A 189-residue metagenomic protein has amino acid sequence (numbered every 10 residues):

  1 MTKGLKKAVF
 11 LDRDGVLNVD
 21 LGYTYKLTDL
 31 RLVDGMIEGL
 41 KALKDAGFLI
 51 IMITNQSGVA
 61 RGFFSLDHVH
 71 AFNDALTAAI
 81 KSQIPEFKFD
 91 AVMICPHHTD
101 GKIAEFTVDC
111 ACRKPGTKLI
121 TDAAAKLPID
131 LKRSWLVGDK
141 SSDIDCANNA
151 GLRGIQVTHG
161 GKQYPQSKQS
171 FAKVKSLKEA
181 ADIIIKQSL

Functional and structural regions predicted by a protein language model:
T2-I51: Active-site neighborhood of HAD-like aspartate-dependent phosphohydrolases
L17-D34, V59-H68, Q83-I84, H97 (+1 more regions): Metal-dependent phosphoesterase signature
M36, L40-A79, P85-H98, A147: Substrate-recognition element of Asp-dependent hydrolases with the DxDx(T/V) motif
N73-I94, P165-I185: Structural recognition of alpha->loop->beta junctions
A111-S141: Conserved Lys-Pro-Asp/Glu-containing loop-to-beta segment of HAD-superfamily phosphomonoesterases, centered on
L127-I129, A181-L189: Short, hydrophobic alpha-helical segments
K132, L136-K175: Acidic, Mg2+-coordinating phosphoryl-transfer loop and its flanking beta/alpha structural elements, shared across
